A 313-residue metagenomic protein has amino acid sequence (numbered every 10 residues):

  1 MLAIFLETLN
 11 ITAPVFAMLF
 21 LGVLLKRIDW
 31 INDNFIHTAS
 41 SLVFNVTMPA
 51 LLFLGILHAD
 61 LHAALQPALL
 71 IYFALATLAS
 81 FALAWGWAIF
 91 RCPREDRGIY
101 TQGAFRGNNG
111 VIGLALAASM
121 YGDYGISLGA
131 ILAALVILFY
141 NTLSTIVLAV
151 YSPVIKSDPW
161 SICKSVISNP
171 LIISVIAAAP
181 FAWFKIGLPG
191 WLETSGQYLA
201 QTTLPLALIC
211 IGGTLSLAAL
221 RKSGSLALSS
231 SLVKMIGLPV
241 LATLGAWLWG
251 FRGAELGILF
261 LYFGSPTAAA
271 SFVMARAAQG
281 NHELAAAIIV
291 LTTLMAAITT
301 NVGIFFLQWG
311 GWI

Functional and structural regions predicted by a protein language model:
M1-I313: Alpha-helical transmembrane segments of multi-pass small-molecule/ion transporters
